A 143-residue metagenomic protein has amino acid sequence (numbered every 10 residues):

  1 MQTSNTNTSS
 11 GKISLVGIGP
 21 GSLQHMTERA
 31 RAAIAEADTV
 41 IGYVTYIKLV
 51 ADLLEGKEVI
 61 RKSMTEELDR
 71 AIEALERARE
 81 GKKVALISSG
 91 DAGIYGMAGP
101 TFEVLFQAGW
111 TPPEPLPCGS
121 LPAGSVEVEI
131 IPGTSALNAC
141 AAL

Functional and structural regions predicted by a protein language model:
M1-I131: Class I S-adenosyl-L-methionine
A136-L143: Short, glycine-/small-residue-rich phosphate/pyrophosphate-handling segment
